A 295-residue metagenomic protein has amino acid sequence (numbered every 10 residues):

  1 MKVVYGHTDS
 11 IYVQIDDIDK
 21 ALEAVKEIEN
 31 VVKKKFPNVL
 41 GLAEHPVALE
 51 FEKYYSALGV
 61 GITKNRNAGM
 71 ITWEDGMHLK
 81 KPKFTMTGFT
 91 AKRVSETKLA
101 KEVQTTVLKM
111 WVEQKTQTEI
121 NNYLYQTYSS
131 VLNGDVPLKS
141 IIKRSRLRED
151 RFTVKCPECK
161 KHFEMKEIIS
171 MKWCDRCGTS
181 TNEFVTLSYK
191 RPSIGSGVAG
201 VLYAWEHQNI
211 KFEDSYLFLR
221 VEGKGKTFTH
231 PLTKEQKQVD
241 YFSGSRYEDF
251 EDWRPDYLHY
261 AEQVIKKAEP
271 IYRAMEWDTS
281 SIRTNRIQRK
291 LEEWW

Functional and structural regions predicted by a protein language model:
M1-T8, V13-W295: DNA-dependent DNA polymerase catalytic subunits
